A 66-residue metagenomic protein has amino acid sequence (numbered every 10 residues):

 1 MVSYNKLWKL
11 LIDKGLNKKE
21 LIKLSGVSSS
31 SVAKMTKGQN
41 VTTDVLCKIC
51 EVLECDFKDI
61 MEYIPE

Functional and structural regions predicted by a protein language model:
M1-K19: A short, Lys/Arg-rich alpha-helix, primarily the initiator
K9-L10, K34-M35, M61-E66: Short, charged recognition helix plus adjacent turn of helix-turn-helix-like nucleic-acid-binding domains
L11, I22, T36, C50: The alpha-helix within a helix-turn-helix
K19, S30, K58: Key DNA-contact positions within bacterial/archaeal DNA-binding proteins
V27-N40: Recognition helix of helix-turn-helix/homeodomain-like DNA-binding domains that insert into the DNA major groove
Q39-K48: Short, basic-rich loop-to-helix N-cap that marks the start of a DNA-contacting helix
K48-C50, I60-M61: Hydrophobic micro-packing sites on short alpha-helices
